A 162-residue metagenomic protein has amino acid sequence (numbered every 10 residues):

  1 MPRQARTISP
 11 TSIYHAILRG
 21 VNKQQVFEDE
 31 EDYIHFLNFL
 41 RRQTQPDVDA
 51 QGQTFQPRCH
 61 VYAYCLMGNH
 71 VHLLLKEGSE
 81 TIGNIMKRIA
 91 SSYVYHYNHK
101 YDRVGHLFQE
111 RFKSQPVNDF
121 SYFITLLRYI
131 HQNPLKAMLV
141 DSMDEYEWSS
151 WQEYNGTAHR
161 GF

Functional and structural regions predicted by a protein language model:
M1-F162: Short catalytic/metal-binding and nucleic-acid-binding patches
